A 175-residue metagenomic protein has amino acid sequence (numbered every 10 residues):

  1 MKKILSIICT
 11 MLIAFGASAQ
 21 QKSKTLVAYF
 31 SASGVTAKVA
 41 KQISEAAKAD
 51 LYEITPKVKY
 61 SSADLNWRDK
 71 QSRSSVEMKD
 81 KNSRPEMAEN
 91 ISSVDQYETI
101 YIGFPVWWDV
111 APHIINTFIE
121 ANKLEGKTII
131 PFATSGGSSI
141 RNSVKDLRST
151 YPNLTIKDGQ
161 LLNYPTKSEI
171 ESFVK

Functional and structural regions predicted by a protein language model:
M1-Q21: Bacterial Sec-dependent N-terminal signal peptides
A17, T155-K175: Glycine-rich phosphate/pyrophosphate-binding loop and the adjoining helix
A19-E98, D109-A111, E120, E169-K175: N-terminal beta1-alpha1-beta2 submodule of the flavodoxin-like/Rossmannoid cofactor-binding fold
Y29, F104, F132-A133: Short beta-strand->loop
Q42-A46, D50, G103, T117-N122 (+3 more regions): Structured segments of extracytoplasmic/periplasmic soluble domains in secreted or envelope-associated proteins
I130-N163: Short, glycine-/small-residue-rich phosphate/pyrophosphate-handling segment
